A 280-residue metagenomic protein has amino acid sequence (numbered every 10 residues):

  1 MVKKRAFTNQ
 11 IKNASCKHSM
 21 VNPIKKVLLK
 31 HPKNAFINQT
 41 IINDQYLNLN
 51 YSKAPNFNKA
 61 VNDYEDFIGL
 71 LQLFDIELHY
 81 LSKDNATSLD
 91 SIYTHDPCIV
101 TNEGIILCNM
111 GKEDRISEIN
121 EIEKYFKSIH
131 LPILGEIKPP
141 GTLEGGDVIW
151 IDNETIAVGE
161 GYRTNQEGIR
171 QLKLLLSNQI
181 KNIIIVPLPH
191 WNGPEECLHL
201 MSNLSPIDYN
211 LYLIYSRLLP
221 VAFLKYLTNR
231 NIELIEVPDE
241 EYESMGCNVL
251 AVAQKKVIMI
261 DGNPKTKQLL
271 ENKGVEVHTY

Functional and structural regions predicted by a protein language model:
M1-Y280: The feature marks the mature, well-folded catalytic cores of soluble enzymes
